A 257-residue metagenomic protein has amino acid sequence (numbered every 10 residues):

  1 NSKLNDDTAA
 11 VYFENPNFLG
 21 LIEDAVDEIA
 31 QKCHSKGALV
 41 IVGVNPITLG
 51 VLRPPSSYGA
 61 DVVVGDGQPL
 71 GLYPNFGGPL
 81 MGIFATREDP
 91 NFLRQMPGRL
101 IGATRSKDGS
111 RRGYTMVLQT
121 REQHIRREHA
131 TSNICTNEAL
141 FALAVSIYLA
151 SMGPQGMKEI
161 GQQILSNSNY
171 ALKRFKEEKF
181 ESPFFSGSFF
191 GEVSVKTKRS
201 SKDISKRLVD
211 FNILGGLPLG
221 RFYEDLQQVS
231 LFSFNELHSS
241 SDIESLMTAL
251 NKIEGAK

Functional and structural regions predicted by a protein language model:
N1-G113, K179-F180, K202-L208, G220 (+3 more regions): Conserved PLP-enzyme active-site core in the AAT-like
N1-K3, N17-L19, I29, C33 (+3 more regions): Structured alpha-helical segments in the cores of large, soluble enzyme domains
P16-I22, I41-V42, R53, Q68-L72 (+7 more regions): Hydrophobic alpha-helical scaffolding
I41-G43, D61-G65, R112-G113, T120-R121 (+4 more regions): A short linear-motif detector with a strong N-terminal bias
L70-E178, P183-S186: Active-site C-terminal subdomain of aminotransferase-like
Q155-S245: Conserved C-terminal alpha-helix-loop-beta "cap" of PLP-dependent enzymes that closes/shapes the active-site mouth
